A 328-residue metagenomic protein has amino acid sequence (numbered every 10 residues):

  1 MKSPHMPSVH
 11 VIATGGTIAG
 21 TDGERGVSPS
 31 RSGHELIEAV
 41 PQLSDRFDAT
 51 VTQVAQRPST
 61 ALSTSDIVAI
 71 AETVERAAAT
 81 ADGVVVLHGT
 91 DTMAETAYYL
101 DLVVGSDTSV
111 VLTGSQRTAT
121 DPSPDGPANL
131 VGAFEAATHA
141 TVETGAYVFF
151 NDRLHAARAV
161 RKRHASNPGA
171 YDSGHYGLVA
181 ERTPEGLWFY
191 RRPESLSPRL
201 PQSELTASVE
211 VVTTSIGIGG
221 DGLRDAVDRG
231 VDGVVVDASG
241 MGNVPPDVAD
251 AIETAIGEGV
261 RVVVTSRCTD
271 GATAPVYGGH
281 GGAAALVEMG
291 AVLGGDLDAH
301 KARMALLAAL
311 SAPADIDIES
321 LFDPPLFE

Functional and structural regions predicted by a protein language model:
M1-R76, G233, D250, R261 (+4 more regions): ATP/NTP phosphate-donor binding region
P7, I12, A39-L43, R158-D232: Accessory alpha-helical/coil subdomains and C-terminal extensions that flank or cap enzyme catalytic cores
T14-G16, Q56, G89-D91, S115-T118 (+3 more regions): Short, ordered loop/turn segments at secondary-structure junctions
A79-M93, R229-M241: Short acidic, glycine-rich surface-loop motifs adjacent to enzyme active sites
V86-T108, P246-E253: Short Gly/Thr/Asp-enriched flexible loops that form oxyanion-binding sites at enzyme active sites
A97-P127, T138, G257-S266: Short, acidic/small-residue loops that bind anionic groups at enzyme active sites
L112-T183: Internal gly/pro-rich beta-alpha loop/helix module that stabilizes soluble enzyme cofactors or their anionic handles
P246-E328: ATP/nucleoside-binding phosphotransfer catalytic cores, i.e., glycine-rich phosphate-binding loops
